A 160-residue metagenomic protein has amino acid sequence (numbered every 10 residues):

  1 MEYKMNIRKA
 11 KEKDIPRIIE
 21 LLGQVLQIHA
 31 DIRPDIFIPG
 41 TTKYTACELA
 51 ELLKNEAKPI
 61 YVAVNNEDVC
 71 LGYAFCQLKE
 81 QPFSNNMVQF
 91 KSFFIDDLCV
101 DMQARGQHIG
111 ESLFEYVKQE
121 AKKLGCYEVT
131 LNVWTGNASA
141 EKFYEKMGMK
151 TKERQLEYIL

Functional and structural regions predicted by a protein language model:
N6-E20: A short beta-loop-alpha structural element at the N-terminal edge of CoA-dependent acyl/N-acetyltransferase catalytic
K9, C126, E145-R154: Conserved acetyl-CoA-binding loop of GNAT-fold acetyltransferases
Q27-L49: Conserved GNAT-fold acetyl-CoA-binding loop/helix
C47-V62: A short helix-loop-beta-strand connector motif used in the catalytic cores of GNAT acetyltransferases and, in some
V62, V69-L78, C99: Conserved beta-strand in the GNAT
V100, G106-Q119, K146: Conserved acetyl-CoA-binding loop-helix of GNAT-fold acetyltransferases
K122-N132: Conserved GNAT acetyl-CoA-binding A-motif
T130-A140, E157-L160: Conserved beta-strand-loop-alpha-helix junction that forms the acyl-donor binding cleft
